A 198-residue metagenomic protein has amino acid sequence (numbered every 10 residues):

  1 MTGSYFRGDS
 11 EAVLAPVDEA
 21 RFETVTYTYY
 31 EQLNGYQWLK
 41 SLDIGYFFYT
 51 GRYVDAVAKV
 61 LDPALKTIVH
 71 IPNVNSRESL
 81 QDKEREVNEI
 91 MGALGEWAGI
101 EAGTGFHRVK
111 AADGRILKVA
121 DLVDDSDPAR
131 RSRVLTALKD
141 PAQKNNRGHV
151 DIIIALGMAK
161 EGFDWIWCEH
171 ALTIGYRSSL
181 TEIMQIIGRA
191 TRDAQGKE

Functional and structural regions predicted by a protein language model:
M1, Y5-F6, D151-R177: Conserved catalytic-core segments centered on acid/base and nucleophilic motifs
M1-E31: Post-DEXD/H (motif II) to motif III coupling segment of the RecA-like Helicase ATP-binding lobe
S10-V13, L80-D82, D164-I166, E182-Q185: Short, solvent-exposed loop/turn and secondary-structure capping segments
A12-R21, R85-E89, C168-L172, I187-R189: Short secondary-structure boundary/capping segments
F22-T24, L65, I166-H170, G196-E198: Short glycine-/polar-rich loops that comprise or flank the Walker A/P-loop and associated switch/sensor motifs
T28-F48, L180: Acidic/glycine-enriched edge-of-secondary-structure segments
D43-E161, R177-S178, G196: Conserved C-terminal RecA-like helicase domain
Q185, R189-E198: Conserved segment of the helicase C-terminal RecA-like domain
